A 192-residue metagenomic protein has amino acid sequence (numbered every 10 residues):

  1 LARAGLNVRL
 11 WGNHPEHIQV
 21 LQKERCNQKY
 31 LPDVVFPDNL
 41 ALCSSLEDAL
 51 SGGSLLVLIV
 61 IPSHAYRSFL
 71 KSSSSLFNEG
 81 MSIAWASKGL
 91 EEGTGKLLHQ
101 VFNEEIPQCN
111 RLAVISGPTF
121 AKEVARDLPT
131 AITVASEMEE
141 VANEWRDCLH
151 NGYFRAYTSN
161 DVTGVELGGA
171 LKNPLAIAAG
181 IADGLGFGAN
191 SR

Functional and structural regions predicted by a protein language model:
A2-G5, R25, K29, L58 (+4 more regions): Structural signal for hydrophobic packing residues in well-ordered secondary-structure cores of soluble enzyme domains
R3-L55, R67-S68, S74-L76: Conserved N-terminal Rossmann-fold NAD(P) cofactor-binding segment
N13, A86-K88, E137: Cofactor-binding loop segments of dinucleotide-utilizing enzymes, especially the Rossmann-like FAD- and NAD(P)+-binding
E16-V20, E92-T94, A142: Short, charged/polar "capping" segments at the starts of alpha-helices and the immediately preceding loops
F36-C43, V114-I115, T158-N160: Short gly/ser/thr-rich secondary-structure transition/capping motifs
N39-A41, M81, F154: Short, conserved active-site loop motifs that form the nucleotide-linked donor/cofactor pocket
C43-P129, W145: Rossmann-like NAD(P)(H) cofactor-binding subdomain of soluble oxidoreductases
A65, L76, V101-R111, P129-R192: Internal alpha-helical scaffold of NAD(P)-dependent oxidoreductase catalytic cores
